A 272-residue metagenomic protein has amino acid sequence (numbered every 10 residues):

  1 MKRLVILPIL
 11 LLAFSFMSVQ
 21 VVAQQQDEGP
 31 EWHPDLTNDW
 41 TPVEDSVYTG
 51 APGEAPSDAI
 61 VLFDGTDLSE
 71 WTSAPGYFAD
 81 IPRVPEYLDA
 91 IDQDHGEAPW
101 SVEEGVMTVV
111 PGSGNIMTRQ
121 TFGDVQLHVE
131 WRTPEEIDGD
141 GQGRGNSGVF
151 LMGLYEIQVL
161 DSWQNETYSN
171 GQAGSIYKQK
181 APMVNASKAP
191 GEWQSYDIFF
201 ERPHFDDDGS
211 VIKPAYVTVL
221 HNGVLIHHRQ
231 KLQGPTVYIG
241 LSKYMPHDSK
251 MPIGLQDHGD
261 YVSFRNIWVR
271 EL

Functional and structural regions predicted by a protein language model:
M1-I9: Bacterial N-terminal signal peptides that target proteins for export
P8-M17: Bacterial N-terminal signal peptides
A23-L272: Carbohydrate-interacting regions of secretory-pathway proteins
